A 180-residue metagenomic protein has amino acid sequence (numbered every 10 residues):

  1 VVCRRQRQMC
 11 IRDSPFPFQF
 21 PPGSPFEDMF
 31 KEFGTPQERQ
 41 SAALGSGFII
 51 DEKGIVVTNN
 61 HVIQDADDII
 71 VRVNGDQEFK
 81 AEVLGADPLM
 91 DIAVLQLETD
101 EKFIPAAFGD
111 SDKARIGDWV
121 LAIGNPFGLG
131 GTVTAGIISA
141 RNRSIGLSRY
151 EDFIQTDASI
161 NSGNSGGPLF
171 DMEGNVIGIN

Functional and structural regions predicted by a protein language model:
R4-Q8, R12-N180: Serine-dependent protease modules
